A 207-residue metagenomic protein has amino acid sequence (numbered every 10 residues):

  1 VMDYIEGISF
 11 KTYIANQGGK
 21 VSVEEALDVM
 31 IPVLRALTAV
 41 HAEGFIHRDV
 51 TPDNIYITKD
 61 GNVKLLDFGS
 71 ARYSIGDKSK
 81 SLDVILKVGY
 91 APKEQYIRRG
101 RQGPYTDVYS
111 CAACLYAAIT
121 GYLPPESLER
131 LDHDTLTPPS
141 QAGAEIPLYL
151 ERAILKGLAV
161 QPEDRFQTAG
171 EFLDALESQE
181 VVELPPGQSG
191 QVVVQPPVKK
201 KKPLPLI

Functional and structural regions predicted by a protein language model:
V1-S9, Y13: Conserved short submotifs of the Hanks-type protein kinase catalytic core that shape the nucleotide-binding pocket
V29-M30: Activation segment signature within eukaryotic-like protein kinase domains
V33-F45: Protein kinase catalytic-loop region centered on the HRD/HxD motif
I46, T51-P52, Y56: Canonical protein kinase catalytic loop motif
I57-G61: Activation-loop N-terminal segment of eukaryotic-like protein kinases
K64-D67: Pre-DFG segment of protein kinase catalytic domains
G89-L184: C-terminal lobe helix-coil module of Hanks-type protein kinase domains
